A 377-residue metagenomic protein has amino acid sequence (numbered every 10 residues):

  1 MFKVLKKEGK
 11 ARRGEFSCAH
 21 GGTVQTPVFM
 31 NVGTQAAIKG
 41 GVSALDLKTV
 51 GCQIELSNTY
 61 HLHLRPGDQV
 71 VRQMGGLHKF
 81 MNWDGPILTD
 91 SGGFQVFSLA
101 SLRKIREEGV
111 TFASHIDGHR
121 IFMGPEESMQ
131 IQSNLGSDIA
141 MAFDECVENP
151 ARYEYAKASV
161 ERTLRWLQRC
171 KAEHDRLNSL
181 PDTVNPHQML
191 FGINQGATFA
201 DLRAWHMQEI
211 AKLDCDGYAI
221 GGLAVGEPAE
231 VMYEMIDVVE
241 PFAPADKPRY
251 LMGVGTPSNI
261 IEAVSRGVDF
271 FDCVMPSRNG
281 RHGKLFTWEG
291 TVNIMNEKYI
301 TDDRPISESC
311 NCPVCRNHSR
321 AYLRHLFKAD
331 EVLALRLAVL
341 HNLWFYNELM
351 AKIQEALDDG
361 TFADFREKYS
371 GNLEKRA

Functional and structural regions predicted by a protein language model:
M1-E15, V24-G33, G40-G41, D144-P150 (+1 more regions): C-terminal extensions of enzymes
M1-V184, E297-I300: Non-catalytic, usually N-terminal nucleic-acid engagement modules in DNA/RNA processing proteins
G22, E55, D90, Q132 (+5 more regions): Conserved, mostly hydrophobic/aromatic
E127, I131, L135, A158 (+7 more regions): A non-catalytic, amphipathic alpha-helix used as a structural packing/dimerization or gating element in enzyme scaffolds
S137, Q168, A172-D175, P241-P244 (+4 more regions): Generic secondary-structure signature for well-ordered alpha-helical cores
E148-R152, K157, G217-L223, V332-L335: Glycine- and acidic
E161-L164, E173, L177, P181 (+2 more regions): Glycine-rich phosphate/ribose-binding loops and adjacent secondary-structure elements that form binding surfaces
